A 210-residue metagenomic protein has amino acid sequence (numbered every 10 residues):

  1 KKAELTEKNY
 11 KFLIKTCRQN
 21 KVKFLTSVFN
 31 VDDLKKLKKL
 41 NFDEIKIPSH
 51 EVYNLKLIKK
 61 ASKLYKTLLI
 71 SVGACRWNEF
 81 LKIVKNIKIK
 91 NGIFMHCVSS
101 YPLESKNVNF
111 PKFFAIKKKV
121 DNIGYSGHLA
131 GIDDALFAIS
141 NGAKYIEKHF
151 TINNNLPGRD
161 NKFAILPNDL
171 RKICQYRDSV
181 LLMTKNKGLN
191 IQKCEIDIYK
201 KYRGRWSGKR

Functional and structural regions predicted by a protein language model:
K1-R210: Catalytic cores and adjacent flexible loops of soluble metabolic enzymes that perform enolate/carbanion chemistry on
